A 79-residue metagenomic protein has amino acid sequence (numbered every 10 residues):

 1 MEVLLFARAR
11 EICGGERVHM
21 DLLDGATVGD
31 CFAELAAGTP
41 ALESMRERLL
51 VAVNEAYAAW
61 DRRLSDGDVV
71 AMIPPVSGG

Functional and structural regions predicted by a protein language model:
M1-G78: Ubiquitin-like/PB1-type beta-grasp interaction modules and other compact soluble beta-rich domains
